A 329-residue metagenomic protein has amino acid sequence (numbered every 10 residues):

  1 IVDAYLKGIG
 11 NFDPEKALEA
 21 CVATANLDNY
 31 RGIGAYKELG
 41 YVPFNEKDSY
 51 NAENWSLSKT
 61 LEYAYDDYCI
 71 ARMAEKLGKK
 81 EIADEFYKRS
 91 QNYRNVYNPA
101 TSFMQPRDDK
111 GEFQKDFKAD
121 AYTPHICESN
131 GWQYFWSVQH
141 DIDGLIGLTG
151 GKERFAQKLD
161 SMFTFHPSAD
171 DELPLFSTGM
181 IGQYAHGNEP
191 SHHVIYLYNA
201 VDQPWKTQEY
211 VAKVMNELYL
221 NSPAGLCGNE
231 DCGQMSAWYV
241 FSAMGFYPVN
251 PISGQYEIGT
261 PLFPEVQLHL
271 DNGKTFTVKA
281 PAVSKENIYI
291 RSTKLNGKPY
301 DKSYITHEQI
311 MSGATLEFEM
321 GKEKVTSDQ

Functional and structural regions predicted by a protein language model:
V2-L6: Active-site-adjacent, His/Asp/Glu-enriched structural segments that form or flank metal-binding and acid/base networks
G8-Q91, N95-T277, A282, E308 (+1 more regions): Active-site core of glycosidic bond-cleaving carbohydrate-active enzymes
D271, L295-K298: Short strand-turn-strand beta-turns centered on an Asx-Gly dipeptide
P281, K298, G321: Surface loops and adjacent helix of pleckstrin homology
E286-S292: Beta-strand-rich binding/interaction modules
G297-T306: Solvent-exposed beta-strand/loop surfaces of large extracellular or lumenal domains
L316-K324: Conserved "repeat-terminator" motif of extracellular CCP/Sushi domains
V325-Q329: Short, basic, low-complexity termini and linkers enriched in Ser/Thr/Gly/Pro that act as targeting/leader peptides
